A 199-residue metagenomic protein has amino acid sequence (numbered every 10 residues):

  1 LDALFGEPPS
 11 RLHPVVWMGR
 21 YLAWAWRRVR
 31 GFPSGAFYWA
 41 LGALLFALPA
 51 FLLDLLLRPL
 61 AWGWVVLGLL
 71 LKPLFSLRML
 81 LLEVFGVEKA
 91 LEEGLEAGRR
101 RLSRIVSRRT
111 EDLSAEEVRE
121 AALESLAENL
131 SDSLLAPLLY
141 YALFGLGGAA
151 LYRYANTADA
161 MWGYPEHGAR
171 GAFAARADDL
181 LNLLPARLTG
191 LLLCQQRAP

Functional and structural regions predicted by a protein language model:
L1-L151, A155-A158, P165-P199: Hydrophobic alpha-helical transmembrane segments
